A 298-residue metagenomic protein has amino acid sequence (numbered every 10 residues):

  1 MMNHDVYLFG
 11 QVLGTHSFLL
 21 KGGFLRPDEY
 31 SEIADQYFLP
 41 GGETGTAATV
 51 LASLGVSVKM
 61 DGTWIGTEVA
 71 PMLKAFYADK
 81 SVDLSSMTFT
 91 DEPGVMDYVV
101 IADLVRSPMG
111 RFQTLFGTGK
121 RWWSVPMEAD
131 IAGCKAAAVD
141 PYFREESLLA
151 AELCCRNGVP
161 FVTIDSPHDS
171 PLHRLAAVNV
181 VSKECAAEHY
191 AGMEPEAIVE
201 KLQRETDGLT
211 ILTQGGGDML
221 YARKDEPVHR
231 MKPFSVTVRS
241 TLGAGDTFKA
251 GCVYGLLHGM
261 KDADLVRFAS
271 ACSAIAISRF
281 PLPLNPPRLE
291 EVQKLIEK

Functional and structural regions predicted by a protein language model:
M1-D61, P71: Glycine-rich phosphate/adenosyl-contacting loop at the front of the ribokinase-like
M2, E32, P195-K298: Conserved phosphate-binding/catalytic region of the ribokinase-like
D5-Y7, K135-A136, V178: Structural motif
Y7, K59, A138, P160-I164 (+1 more regions): Structural detector of well-ordered beta-strand residues that form the stable sheet scaffold of enzyme domains
P27-E32, S53-K135, Q293-K298: Conserved N-terminal subdomain of the carbohydrate kinase-like
A52-S53, C155, L257: Gly/Ala-rich phosphate-binding loop of Rossmann-like dinucleotide-binding domains, activating on the conserved
G117-M127, E145, F161-H168: Active-site glycine-rich loop that binds ribose-phosphate moieties when present
L148-R230, T237: Conserved phosphate/ATP/ADP-binding segment of small-molecule kinases
